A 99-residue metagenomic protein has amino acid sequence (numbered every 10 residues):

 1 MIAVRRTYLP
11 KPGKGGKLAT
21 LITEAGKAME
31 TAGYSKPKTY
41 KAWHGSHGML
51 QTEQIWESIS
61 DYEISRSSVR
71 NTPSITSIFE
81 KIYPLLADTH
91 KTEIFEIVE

Functional and structural regions predicted by a protein language model:
M1-I2, E99: Absolute protein N-terminus
A3-Y8, Q51: Active-site-flanking beta-strand signature of metal-NTP-handling nucleotidyl enzymes and homologous cyclase-like
L9-K11, I55-E57, V98: Solvent-exposed residues in well-ordered beta-strands and their adjoining turns, especially edge/terminal strands
L9-T20: Short, surface-exposed ligand-recognition loops at beta-strand->loop->(often short) alpha-helix junctions that present
T20-K38, I55-K91: An amphipathic, aromatic/His-enriched active-site/gating alpha helix that lines ligand/cofactor pockets
T39-W43: Short, solvent-exposed loop/turn elements at beta->coil junctions and helix N-caps that rim active or binding pockets
G45-G48: Short acidic/glycine-enriched loop/turn segments that link adjacent beta-strands
E93-E99: Short, low-order "capping/linker" segments at domain edges
